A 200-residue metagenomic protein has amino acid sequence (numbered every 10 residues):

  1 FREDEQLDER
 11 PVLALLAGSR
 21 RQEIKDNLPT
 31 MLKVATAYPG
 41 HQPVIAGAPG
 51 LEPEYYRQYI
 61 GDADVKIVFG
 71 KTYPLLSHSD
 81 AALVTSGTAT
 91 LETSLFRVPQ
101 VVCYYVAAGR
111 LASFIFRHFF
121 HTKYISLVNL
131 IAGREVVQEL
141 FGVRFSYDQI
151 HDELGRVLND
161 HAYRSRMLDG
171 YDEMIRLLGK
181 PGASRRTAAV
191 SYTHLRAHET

Functional and structural regions predicted by a protein language model:
F1-R196: Nucleotide-activated sugar donor-binding and catalytic core shared by glycosyltransferases and related lipid-linked
